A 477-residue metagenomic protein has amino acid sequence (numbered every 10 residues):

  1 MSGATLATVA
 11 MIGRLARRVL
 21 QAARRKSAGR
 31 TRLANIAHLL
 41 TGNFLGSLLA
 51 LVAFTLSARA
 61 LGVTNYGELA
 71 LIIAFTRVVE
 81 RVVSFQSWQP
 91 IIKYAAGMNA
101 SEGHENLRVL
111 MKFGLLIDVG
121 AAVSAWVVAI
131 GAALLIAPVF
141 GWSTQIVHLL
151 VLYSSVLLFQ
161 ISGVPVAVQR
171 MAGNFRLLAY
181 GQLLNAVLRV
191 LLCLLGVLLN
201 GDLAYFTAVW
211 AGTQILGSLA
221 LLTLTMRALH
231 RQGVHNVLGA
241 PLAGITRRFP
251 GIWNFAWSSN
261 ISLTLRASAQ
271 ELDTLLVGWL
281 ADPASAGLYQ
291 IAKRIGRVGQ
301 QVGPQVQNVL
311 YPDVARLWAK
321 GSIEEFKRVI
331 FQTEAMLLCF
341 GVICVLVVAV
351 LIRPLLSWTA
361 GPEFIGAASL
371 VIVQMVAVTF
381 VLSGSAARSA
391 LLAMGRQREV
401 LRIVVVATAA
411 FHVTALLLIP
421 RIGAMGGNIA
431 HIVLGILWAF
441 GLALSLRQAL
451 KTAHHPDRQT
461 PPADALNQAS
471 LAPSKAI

Functional and structural regions predicted by a protein language model:
G3-R18, R30-K93, W126-I130, N254-A284 (+2 more regions): Signature of the first transmembrane helix
L6-V9, L15, N35-G46, A50 (+6 more regions): Membrane-water interface segments that mark the loop-to-transmembrane alpha-helix transition
G13-R32, L203-A204, L221-Q270, D313 (+2 more regions): Interhelical loop/hinge segments that connect adjacent transmembrane helices in multipass membrane
R24, G29, A133-Y153, F331 (+2 more regions): Interfacial segments at transmembrane-helix termini and the short loops linking adjacent helices
A34-F54, L184-N185, R189, F206-L229 (+3 more regions): Transmembrane helical elements of multi-pass membrane transporters/channels
S84-S101, M171, G233-V234, A292-G321 (+2 more regions): Helix-loop junctions and terminal segments of transmembrane helices in multi-pass membrane transport/translocation
V147-V151, A179-N236, T408-A410, A424-Q448: Hydrophobic alpha-helical transmembrane segments
L157-Q182, A204, M375-I403: Membrane-interface junctions at transmembrane-helix termini in multi-pass inner-membrane proteins
